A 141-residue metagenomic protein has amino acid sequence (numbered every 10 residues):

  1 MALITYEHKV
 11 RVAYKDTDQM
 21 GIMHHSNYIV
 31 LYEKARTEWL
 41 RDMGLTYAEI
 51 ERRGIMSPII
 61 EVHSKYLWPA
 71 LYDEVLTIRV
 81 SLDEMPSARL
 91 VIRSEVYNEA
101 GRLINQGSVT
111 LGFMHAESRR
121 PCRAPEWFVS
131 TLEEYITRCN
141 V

Functional and structural regions predicted by a protein language model:
M1-W39: Catalytic strand-loop segment that frames the active site of acyl-thioester-processing enzymes
I4-H8, R41, L71-V75, D83-V141: HotDog/MaoC-like acyl-thioester-processing domains
V10-Y14, Y66, F113: Hydrophobic residues in beta-strands and at strand termini
G21, V80, R119: Hydrophobic pocket/interface hotspot
Y28-L31, P58, R93, T110: Residue-level recognition of specific faces of alpha-helices
T37-I50: Short beta-strand/loop turn elements enriched in aromatics
I50-S57: Short, basic/aromatic beta-hairpin or loop at an interaction surface
I60-Y66, I78-R79, V91-R93: Short structured motifs
